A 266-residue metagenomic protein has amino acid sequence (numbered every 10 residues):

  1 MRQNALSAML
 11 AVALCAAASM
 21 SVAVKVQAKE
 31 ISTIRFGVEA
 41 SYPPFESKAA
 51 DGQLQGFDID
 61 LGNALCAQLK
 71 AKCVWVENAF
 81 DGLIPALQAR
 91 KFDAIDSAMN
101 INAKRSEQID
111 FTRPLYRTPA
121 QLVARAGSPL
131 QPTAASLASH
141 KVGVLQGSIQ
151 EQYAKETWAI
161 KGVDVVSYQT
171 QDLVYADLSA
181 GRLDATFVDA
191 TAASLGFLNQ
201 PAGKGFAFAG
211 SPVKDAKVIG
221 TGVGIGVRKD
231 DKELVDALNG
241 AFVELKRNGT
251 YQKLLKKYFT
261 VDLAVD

Functional and structural regions predicted by a protein language model:
C15-K25: C-terminal segment of classical bacterial N-terminal signal peptides
V26-A98, E107, N248, K257 (+1 more regions): Extracytoplasmic small-molecule ligand-binding "clamshell" domains of the periplasmic binding protein/Venus flytrap
A40, R117-A124, P201-N239, F259-D266: Periplasmic-binding protein-like
K48, G62-K70, A134, Q150-Q169 (+2 more regions): Ligand-binding cleft/hinge of the Venus flytrap
I59, W75-P85, P129-L130, V165-A180: Short helix-initiation/N-cap motifs at beta->coil->alpha
I59-Q68, S128, A135-S136, H140-K141 (+2 more regions): Extended ligand-binding regions for polar small-molecule ligands
N63, A67, K72-S136, G205-V218: Acidic, polar ligand-binding/catalytic clefts
K70-K72, A89-S97, K141, S179-A192 (+1 more regions): Alpha-to-beta junction loops
